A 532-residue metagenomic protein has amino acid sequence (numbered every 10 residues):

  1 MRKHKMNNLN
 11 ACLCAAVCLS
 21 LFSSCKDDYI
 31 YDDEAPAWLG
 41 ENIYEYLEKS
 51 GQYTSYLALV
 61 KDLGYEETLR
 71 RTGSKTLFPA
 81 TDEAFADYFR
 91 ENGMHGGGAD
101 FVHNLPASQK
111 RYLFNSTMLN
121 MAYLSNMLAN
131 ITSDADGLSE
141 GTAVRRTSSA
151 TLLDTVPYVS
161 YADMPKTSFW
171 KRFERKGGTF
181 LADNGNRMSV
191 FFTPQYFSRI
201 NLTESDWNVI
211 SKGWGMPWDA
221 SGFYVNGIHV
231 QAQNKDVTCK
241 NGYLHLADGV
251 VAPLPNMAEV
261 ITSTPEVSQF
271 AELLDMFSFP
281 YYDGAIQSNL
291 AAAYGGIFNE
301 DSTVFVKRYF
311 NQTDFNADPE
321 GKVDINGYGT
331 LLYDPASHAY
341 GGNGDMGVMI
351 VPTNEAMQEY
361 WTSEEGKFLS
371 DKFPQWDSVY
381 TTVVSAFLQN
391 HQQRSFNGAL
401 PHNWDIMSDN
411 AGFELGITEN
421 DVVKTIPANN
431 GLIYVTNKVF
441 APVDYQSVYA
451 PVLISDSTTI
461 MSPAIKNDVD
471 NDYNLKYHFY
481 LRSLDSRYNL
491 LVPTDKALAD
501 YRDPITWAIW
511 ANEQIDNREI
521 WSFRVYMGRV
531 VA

Functional and structural regions predicted by a protein language model:
M1-C25: Sec-dependent bacterial lipoprotein signal peptides
S24-A532: Mature, structured domains of secreted/extracytosolic soluble proteins
